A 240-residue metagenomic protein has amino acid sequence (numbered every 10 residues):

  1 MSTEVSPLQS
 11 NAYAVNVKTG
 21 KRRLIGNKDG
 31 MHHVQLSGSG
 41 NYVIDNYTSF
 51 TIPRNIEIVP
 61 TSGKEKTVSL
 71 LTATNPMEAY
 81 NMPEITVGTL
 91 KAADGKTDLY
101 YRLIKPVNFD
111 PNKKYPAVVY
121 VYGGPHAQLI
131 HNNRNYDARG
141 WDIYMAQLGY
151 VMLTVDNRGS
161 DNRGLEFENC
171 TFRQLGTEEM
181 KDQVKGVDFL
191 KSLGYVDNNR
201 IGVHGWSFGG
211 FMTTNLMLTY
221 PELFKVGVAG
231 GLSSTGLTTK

Functional and structural regions predicted by a protein language model:
T3-P7, S49-I52: Short glycine/acidic-enriched loop and turn motifs that connect beta-strands
L8-A12, G20, R54, L99: Repetitive beta-architecture junctions, highlighting loop-to-beta-strand starts across blade-like repeats
N16-G20, T61-G63: Short loop/turn segments that connect beta-strands within beta-propeller blades
I25-D29: Surface loop/turn motifs at the tips and blade-to-blade linkers of beta-strand repeat domains
M31-K240: Serine-hydrolase catalytic core recognition
